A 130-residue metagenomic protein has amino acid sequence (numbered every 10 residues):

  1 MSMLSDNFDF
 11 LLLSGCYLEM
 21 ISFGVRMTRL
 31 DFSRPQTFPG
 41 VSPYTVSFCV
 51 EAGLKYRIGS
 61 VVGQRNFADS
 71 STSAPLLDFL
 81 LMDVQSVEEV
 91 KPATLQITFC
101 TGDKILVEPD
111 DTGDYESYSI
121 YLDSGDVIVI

Functional and structural regions predicted by a protein language model:
M1-I130: Surface-exposed, interaction-prone regions used to assemble/regulate multi-protein complexes
